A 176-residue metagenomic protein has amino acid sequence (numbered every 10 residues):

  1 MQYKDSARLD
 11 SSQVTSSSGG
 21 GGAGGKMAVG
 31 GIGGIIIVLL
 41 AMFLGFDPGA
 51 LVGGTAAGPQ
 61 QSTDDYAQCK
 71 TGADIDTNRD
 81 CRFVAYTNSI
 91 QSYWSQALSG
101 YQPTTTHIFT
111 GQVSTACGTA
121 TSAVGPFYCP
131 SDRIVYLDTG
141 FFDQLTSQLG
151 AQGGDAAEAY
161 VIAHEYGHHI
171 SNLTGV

Functional and structural regions predicted by a protein language model:
M1-Q68: Long amphipathic alpha-helical segments used for membrane anchoring, targeting, substrate engagement, or oligomerization
M27-G30, V135-D138, H169: Structural recognition of the beta-strand scaffold that forms the well-ordered cores of secreted hydrolase catalytic
L39, W94, L137, Y160-L173: Active-site recognition of the HExxH zinc-binding catalytic motif
V52, Q148-L149, N172: Short, solvent-exposed loop/turn and secondary-structure capping segments
G54, Q112-D138: Catalytic zinc-binding patch centered on the HExxH motif and its immediate surroundings that defines zinc-dependent
A67-S92, S99-A120: Acidic helix-start/capping segments at beta-turn-to-alpha-helix junctions
T110, T139-F141, T174-G175: A mature extracytoplasmic/lumenal domain signature
F141-Y160: Short pre-active-site segment immediately N-terminal to the catalytic Zn-binding motif
